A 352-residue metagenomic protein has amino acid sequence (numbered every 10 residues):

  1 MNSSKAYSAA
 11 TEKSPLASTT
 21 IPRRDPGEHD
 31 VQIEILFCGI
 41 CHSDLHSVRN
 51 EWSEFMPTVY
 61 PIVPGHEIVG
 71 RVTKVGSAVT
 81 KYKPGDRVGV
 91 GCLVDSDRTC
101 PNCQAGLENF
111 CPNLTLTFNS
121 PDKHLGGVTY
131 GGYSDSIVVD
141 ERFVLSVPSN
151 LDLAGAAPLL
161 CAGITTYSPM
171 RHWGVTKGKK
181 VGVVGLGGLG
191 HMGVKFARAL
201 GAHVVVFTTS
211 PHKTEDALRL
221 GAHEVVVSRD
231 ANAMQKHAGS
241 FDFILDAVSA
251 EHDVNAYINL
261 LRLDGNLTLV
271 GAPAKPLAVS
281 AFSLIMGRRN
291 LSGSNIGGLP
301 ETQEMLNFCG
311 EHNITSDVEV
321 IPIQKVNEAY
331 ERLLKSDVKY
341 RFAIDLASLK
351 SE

Functional and structural regions predicted by a protein language model:
M1-V69, G131, D135-V139, V225 (+1 more regions): Short N-terminal strand-loop motif that marks the start of NAD(P)H/FAD-dependent oxidoreductase cofactor-binding domains
N2-S4, L299-E352: C-terminal hydrophobic helical "lid"/dimerization subdomain of Rossmann-like NAD(P)H-dependent oxidoreductases
R24-C38, W52-Q104, N109, P148-L151: Glycine-rich beta-strand-centered segment in the early N-terminal region that forms part of a ligand/cofactor-binding
P57, K81, D97-V184: NAD(P)H dinucleotide-binding glycine-rich loop of Rossmann-like/cofactor-binding domains, especially the beta1-alpha1
A162, G185-L189, A272: Glycine-rich Rossmann-fold phosphate-binding loop(s) that bind the pyrophosphate of adenine dinucleotide cofactors
K177-L186, F196-A256: Adenosine-nucleotide cofactor-binding segment
L261-R262: Helix-to-beta-strand junctions that scaffold the AdoMet/dcAdoMet cofactor pocket in Class I SAM-dependent enzymes
G271-G287, L299-M305: Rossmann-fold NAD(P)-binding glycine/threonine-rich loop
